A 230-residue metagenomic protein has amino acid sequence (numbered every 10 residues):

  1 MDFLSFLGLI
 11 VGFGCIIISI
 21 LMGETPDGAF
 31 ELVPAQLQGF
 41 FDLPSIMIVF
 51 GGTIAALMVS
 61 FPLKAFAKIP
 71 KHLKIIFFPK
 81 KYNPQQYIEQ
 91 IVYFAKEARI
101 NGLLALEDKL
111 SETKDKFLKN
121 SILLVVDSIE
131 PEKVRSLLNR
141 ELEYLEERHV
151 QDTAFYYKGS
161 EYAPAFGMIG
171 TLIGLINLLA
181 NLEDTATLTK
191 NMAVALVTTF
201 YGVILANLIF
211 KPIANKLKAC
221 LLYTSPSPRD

Functional and structural regions predicted by a protein language model:
D2, L7-I10, G14-E31, Y144-C220: Helix-termination/interfacial motifs at the ends of transmembrane alpha-helices
F3-L4, G8, I18-D152, S225: Large intracellular
D42, V197, D230: Residue-level marker of positions within ordered structural domains that often coincide with functionally constrained
S128-I129, G167, R229: Glycine-centered small-residue hotspots that permit tight backbone geometry or close packing
Y223-D230: Conserved small/polar residues in nucleotide/adenosyl-binding loops
